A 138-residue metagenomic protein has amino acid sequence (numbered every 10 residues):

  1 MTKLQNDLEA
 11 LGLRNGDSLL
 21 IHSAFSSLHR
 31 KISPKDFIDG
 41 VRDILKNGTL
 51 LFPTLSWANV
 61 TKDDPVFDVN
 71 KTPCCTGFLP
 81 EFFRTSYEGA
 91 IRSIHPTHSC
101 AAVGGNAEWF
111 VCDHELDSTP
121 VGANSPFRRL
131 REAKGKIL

Functional and structural regions predicted by a protein language model:
M1-N6: N-terminal basic/disordered segments at the start of proteins
G12-D64: N-terminal active-site beta-alpha-beta segment that forms phosphate/nucleotide-binding and substrate-recognition loops
T61-L138: Internal, conserved structured core segments that host functional sites
